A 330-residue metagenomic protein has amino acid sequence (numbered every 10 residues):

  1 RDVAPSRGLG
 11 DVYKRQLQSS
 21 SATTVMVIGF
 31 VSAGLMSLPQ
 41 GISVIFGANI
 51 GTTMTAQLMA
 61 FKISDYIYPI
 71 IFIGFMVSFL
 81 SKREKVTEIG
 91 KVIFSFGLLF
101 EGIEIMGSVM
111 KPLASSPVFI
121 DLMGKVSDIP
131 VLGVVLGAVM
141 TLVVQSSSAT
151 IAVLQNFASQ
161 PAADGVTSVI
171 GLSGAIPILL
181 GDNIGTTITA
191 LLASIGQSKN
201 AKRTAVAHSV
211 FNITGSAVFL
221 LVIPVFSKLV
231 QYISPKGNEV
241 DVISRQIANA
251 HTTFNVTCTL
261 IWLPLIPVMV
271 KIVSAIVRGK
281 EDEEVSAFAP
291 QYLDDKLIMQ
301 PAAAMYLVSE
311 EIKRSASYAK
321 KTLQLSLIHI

Functional and structural regions predicted by a protein language model:
R1, I93-V139, F157, S168: Helix-loop-helix hairpins and the membrane-proximal interhelical loops of multi-pass alpha-helical transport proteins
R1, S6-R7, D65-Y66, V118-V135 (+2 more regions): Membrane-interfacial loop-to-helix junctions in multi-pass transporters
D2-L9, Y13, I328-H329: Single conserved hydrophobic/aromatic residue that forms the stacking wall/gate of nucleotide- or nucleobase-binding
G10-K14, I71-L80, S95-I105, L136-T141 (+4 more regions): Hydrophobic core segments of alpha-helical transmembrane domains in multi-pass membrane transport and ion-translocation
Q16, T23-G51, Q57-Y66, V77-S78 (+4 more regions): Membrane-interfacial helix-loop connectors
V25, P39-A48, V92-F100, K125 (+7 more regions): Alpha-helical transmembrane segments of multi-pass membrane proteins, especially transporters and channels
L58, I93, A175, A201-T214 (+2 more regions): Structural signal for the N-terminal portions of transmembrane helices and their immediately preceding loop/interface
V256, I266-I328: Non-transmembrane accessory domains of multi-pass membrane transporters/channels
